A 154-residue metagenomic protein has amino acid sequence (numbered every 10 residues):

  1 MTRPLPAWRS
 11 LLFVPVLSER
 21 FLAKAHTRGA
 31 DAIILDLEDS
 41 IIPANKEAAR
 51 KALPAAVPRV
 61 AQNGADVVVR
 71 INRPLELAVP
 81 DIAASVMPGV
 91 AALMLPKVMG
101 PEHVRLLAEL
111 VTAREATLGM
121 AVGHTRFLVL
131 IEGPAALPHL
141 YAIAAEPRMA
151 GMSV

Functional and structural regions predicted by a protein language model:
T2-V154: Conserved alpha/beta-domain cores
